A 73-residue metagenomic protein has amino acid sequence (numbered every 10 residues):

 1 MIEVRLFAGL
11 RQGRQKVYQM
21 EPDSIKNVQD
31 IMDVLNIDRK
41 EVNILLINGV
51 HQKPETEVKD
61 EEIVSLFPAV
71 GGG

Functional and structural regions predicted by a protein language model:
M1-G72: Ubiquitin-like/PB1-type beta-grasp interaction modules and other compact soluble beta-rich domains
